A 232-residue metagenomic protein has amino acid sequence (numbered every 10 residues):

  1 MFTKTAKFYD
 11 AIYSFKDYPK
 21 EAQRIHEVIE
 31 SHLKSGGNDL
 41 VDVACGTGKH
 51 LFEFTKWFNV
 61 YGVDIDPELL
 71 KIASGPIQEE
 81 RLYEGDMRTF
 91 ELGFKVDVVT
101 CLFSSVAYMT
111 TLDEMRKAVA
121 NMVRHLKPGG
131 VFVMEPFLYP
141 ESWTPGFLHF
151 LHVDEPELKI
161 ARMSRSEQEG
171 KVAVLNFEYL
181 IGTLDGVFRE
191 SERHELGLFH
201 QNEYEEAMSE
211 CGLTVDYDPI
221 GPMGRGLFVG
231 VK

Functional and structural regions predicted by a protein language model:
M1-G36: Conserved class I S-adenosyl-L-methionine
G36-A44: Conserved class I S-adenosyl-L-methionine
G48-T89: Class I SAM-dependent methyltransferase SAM/SAH-binding core
E91-V98: A short acidic, Gly/Pro-enriched loop at the edge of an enzyme's catalytic core that lines a small-molecule cofactor
L102-S104: Residues lining the SAM
R116-P128: A short glycine-rich, Lys/Arg-flanked "PGG" loop and its adjoining helix->strand segment in the class I
V133-N202: SAM-dependent methyltransferase
Q201-K232: C-terminal lobe and adjacent flexible extensions of AdoMet/dcAdoMet transferase-like proteins
